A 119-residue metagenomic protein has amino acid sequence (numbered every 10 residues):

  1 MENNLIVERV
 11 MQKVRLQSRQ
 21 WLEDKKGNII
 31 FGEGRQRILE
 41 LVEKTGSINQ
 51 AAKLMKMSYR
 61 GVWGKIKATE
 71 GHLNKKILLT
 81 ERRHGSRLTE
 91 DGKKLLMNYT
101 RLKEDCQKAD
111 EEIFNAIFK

Functional and structural regions predicted by a protein language model:
K13-G27: Short, Lys/Arg-enriched N-terminal segment that forms or immediately precedes the first helix of a structured domain
I38-L39: Short alpha-helical "packing" element that flanks the helix-turn-helix/winged-helix DNA-binding module
E43-A51: Short helix-boundary/capping micro-motifs
K65: Residues within the DNA-recognition helix of helix-turn-helix
G71-R87: A short LG(V/I)-centered, amphipathic sequence patch enriched for acidic residue(s) preceding the LG motif
Y99-A116: Alpha-helical linker/hinge and terminal dimerization helices associated with HTH transcriptional regulators
